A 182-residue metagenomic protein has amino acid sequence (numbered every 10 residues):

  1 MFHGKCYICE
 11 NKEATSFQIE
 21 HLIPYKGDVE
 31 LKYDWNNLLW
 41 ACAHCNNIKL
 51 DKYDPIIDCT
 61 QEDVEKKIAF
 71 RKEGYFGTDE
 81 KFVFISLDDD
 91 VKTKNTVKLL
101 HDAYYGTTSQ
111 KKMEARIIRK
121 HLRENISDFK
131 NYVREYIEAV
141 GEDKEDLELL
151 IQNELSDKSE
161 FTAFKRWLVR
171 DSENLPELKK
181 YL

Functional and structural regions predicted by a protein language model:
M1-K5, G27-Y33, A115, S127-R134: Short, charged surface segments at domain edges that flank catalytic/cofactor-binding sites
H3, N11, A43, N47 (+2 more regions): Residue-level marker of positions within ordered structural domains that often coincide with functionally constrained
I8-W40, D51-I68: Histidine-centered nuclease catalytic patch
Y33-K49, K67-D89: Short Fe-S-cluster ligation motifs
E62-G77, K98-T107: Extended, surface-exposed interaction regions
V97-L182: C-terminal, charged low-complexity interaction regions
